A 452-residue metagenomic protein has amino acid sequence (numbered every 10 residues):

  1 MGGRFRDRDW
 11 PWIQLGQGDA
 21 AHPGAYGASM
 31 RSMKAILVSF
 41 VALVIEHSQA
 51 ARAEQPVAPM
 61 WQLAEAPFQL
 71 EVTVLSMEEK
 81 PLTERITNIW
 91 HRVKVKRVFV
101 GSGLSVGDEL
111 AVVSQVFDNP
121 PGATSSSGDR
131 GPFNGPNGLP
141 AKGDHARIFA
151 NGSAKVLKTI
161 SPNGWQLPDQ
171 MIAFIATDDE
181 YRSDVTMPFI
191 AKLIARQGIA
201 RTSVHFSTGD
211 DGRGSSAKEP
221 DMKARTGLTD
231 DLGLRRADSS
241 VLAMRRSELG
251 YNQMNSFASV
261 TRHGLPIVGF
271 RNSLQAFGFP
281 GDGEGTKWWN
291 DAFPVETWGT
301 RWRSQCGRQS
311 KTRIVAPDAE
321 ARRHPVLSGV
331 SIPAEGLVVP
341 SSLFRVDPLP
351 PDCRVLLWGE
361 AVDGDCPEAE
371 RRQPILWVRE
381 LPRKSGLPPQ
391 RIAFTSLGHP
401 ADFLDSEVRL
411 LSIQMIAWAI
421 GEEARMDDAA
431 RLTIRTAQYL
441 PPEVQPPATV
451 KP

Functional and structural regions predicted by a protein language model:
W10-W12: Tryptophan (W) side chains
A35-H47: Bacterial N-terminal signal peptides
Q49-D169: Transition segments tied to proteolytic processing and entry into folded domains
E79-K80, V98-G101, V116-P120, S153-K155 (+8 more regions): Solvent-exposed loop/turn segments at secondary-structure junctions within structured extracellular/periplasmic domains
G164-W165, D169-M171, A176, R196 (+1 more regions): Extracellular ligand-binding/catalytic regions of CAZymes and related secreted enzymes and adhesion modules
A173-I175, D179-F277: Helical hinge/lid and interdomain linker segments adjacent to catalytic or ligand-binding clefts that mediate domain
M187, F270-C366, D428-P452: An acidic, glycine-rich "communication" segment
